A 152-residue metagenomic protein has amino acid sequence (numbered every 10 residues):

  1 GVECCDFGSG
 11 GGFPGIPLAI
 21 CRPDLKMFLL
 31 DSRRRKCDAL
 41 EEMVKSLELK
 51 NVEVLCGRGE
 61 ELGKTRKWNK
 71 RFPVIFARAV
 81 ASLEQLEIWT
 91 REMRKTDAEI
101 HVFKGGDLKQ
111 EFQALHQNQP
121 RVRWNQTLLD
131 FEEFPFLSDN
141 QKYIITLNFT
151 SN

Functional and structural regions predicted by a protein language model:
G1-F76, E87: Conserved SAM/SAH cofactor-binding pocket of Class I
L18, K104, L147: Residue-level signal for inorganic ion chemistry
R22, R94-T96: Helix-to-beta-strand junctions that scaffold the AdoMet/dcAdoMet cofactor pocket in Class I SAM-dependent enzymes
K26, N51-E53, E99, R123-T127: Conserved beta-strand segments of alpha/beta enzyme cores
E60, S82, G105-K109: Short "lid" loop at the C-terminus of a central beta-strand within the Rossmann-like core of SAM-dependent
F72-L86, R91-E92, H101-V102: A short SAM/SAH-binding and catalytic strip from SAM-dependent methyltransferases
D97-D107: Conserved beta-strand signature within the Rossmann-like core of class I S-adenosyl-L-methionine
D107-N152: Active-site capping/gating segments
